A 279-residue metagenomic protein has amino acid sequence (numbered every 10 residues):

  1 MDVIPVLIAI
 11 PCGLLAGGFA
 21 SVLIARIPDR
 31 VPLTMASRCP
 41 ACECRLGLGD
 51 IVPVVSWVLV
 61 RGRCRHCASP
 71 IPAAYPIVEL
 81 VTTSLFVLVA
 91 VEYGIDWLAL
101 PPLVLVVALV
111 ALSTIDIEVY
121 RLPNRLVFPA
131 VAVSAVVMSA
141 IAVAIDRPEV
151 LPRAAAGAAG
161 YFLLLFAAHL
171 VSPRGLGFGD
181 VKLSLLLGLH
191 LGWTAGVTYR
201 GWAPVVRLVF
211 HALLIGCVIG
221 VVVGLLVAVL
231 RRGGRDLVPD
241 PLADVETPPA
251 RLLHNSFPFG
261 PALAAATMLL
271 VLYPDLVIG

Functional and structural regions predicted by a protein language model:
M1-G279: A membrane-topology feature that recognizes alpha-helical transmembrane segments and their immediate juxtamembrane
